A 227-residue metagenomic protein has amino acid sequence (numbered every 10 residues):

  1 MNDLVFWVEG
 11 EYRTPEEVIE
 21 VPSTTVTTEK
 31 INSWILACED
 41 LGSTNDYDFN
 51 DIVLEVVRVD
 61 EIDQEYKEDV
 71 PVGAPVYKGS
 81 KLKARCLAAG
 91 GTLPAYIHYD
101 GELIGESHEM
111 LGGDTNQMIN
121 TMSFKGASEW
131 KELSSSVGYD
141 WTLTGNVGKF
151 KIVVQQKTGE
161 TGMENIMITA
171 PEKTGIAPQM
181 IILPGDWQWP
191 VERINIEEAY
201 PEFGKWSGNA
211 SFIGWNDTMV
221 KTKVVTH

Functional and structural regions predicted by a protein language model:
M1-H227: Extracellular distal adhesion/interaction modules in secreted or cell-surface proteins
